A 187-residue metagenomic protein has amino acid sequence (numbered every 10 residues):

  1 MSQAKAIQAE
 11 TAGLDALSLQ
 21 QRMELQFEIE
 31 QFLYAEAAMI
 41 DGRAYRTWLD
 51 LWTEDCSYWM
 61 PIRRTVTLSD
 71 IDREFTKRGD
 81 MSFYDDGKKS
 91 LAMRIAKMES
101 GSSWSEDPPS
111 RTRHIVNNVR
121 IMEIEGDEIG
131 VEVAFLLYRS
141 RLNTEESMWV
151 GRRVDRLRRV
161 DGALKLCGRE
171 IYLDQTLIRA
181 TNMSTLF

Functional and structural regions predicted by a protein language model:
M1-I7, G126-E132, W149-N182: Short beta-strand edge/turn micro-motifs at domain boundaries
S2-E54, V66: Short, low-complexity N-terminal intrinsically disordered segments enriched in polar/charged residues
A35-A38, S102-P109, L142: Short helix-to-loop capping/linker segments positioned immediately adjacent to catalytic or ligand/cofactor-binding
E36, W48, L91, V131 (+1 more regions): Hydrophobic pocket/interface hotspot
E54-V131: A solvent-exposed, acidic/Ser-Thr-rich amphipathic alpha-helical stretch
S69, R141-E145, Q175-M183: A short, polar/proline- and glycine-enriched secondary-structure boundary/capping micro-motif
T112-I115, R120-E125, Y138, M148-W149 (+2 more regions): A contiguous catalytic/ligand-binding core that recognizes phosphate-bearing ligands
F135-R141, R159: Beta-strand elements of well-folded, non-transmembrane domains
